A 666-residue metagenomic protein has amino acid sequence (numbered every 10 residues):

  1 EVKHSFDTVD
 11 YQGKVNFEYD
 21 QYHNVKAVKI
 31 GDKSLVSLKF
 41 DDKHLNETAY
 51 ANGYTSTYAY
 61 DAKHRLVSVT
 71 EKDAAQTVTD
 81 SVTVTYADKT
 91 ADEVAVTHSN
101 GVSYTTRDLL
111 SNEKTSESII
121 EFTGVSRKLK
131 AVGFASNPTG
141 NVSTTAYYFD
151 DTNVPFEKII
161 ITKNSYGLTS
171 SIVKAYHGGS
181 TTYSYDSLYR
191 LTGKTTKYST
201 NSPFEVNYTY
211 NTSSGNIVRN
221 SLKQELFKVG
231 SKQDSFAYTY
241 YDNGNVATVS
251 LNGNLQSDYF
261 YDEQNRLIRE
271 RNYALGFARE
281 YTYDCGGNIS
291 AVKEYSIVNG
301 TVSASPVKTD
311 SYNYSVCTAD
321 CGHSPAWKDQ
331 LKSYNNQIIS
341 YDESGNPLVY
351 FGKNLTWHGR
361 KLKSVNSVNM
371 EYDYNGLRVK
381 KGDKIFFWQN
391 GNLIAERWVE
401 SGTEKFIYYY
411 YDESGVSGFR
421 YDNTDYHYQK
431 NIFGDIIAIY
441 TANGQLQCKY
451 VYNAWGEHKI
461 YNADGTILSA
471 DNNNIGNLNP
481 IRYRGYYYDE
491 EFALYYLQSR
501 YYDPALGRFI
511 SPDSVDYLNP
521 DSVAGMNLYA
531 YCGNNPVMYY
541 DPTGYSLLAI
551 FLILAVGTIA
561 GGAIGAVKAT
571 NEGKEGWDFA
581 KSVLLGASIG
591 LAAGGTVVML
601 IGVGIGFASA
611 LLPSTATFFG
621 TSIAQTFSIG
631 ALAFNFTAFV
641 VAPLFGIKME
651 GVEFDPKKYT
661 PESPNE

Functional and structural regions predicted by a protein language model:
E1-I30, S34-Y50, Y54-A175, G179-L251 (+16 more regions): Beta-strand elements of repeat-based all-beta scaffolds
Y210, Y312-H323, D422-Q498, G533 (+1 more regions): A motif-centric feature for acidic-aromatic and gly/ser/thr-rich catalytic loops and repeats
D516-Y517: Short, recurring structural edge motifs at helix starts
P520-C532: Short beta-strand-alpha-helix junction that forms the catalytic/metal-binding core of metal-dependent nuclease domains
Y545-E666: Extended, hydrophobic alpha-helical membrane-active domains that insert into or remodel lipid bilayers
